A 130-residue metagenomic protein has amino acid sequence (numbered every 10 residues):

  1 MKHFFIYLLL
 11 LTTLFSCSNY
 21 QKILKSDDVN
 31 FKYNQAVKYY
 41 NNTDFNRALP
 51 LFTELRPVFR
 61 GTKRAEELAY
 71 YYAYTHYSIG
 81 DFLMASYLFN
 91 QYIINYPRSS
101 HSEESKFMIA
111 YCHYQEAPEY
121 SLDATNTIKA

Functional and structural regions predicted by a protein language model:
K2-L10: Sec-dependent signal peptide recognition, specifically the positively charged N-region followed immediately by
F5, L14-A130: Acidic, polar-rich low-complexity tracts and alpha-helical solenoid repeat scaffolds
